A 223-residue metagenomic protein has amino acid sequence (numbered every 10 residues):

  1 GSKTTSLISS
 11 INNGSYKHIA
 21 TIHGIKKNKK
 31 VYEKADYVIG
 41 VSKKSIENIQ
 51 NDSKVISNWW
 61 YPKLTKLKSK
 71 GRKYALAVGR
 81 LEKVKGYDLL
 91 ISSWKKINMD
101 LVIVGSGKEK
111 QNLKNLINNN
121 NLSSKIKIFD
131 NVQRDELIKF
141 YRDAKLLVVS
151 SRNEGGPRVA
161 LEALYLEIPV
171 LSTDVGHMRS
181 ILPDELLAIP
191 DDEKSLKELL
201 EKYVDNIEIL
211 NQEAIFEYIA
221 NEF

Functional and structural regions predicted by a protein language model:
G1-T5, I22: Short His-centered aromatic/hydrophobic patch
Y32, N131-V132, K139-A144: Short alpha-helical donor nucleotide-sugar binding micro-motif in glycosyltransferases
L64-K85, L89-N98, V102: Conserved donor-binding/catalytic core segment of Leloir-type glycosyltransferases
K114-V132: Nucleotide-activated donor-binding/catalytic signature segment of Leloir-type glycosyltransferases, i.e., the conserved
R152: Aromatic "clamp/platform" in nucleotide-sugar-dependent glycosyltransferases that forms part of the donor/acceptor
P169-S172: Short hydrophobic beta-strand element within catalytic cores of glycosyltransferases and related nucleotide-activated
E185-K194, E201-N206: Conserved acidic donor-binding segment of nucleotide-sugar-dependent glycosyltransferases
D205-F223: A charged, aromatic-enriched C-terminal amphipathic alpha-helix characteristic of glycosyltransferases across folds
